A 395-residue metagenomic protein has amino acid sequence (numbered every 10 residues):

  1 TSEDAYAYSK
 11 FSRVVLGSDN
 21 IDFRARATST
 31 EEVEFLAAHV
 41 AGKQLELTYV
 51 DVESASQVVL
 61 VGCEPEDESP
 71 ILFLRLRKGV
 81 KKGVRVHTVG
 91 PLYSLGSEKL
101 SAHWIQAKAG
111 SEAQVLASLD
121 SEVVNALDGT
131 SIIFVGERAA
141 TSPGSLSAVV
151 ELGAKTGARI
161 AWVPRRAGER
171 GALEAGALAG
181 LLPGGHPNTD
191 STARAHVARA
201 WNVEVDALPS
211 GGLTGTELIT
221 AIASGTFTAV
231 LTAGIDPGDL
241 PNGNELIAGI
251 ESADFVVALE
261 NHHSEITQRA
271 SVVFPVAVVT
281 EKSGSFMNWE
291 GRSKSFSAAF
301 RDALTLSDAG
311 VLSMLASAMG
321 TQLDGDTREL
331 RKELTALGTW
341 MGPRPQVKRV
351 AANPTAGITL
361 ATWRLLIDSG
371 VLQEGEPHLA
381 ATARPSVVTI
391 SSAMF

Functional and structural regions predicted by a protein language model:
T1, C63-E64, E137-A139, I235-D236: Residue-level signal for short, function-critical loop segments
T1-T48, G153-L178, H186, A193 (+2 more regions): Anionic-ligand anchoring segments at beta-strand to alpha-helix junctions in alpha/beta enzyme folds, i.e., glycine
S9, A27, L47, S54-L60 (+5 more regions): A cross-kingdom feature strongest in bacterial/archaeal respiratory oxidoreductases
G17-A25, H87-V89, Q106-A107, I133-V135 (+4 more regions): General beta-strand structural signal in soluble alpha/beta enzymes
T28-E31, D51-V52, A109-L116, A167-R170 (+2 more regions): A short acidic, often aromatic-flanked loop/helix-cap motif at beta-alpha or helix-coil junctions that lines enzyme
V33-V40, L100-A113, V273-V279: Short beta-strand elements at the ligand-binding edges of bilobed clamshell
E34-L47, S111-E122, L208-I219: A short, well-structured beta->alpha microelement
V52-E53, Q57, E66, F73 (+6 more regions): Long, well-ordered, tryptophan-enriched scaffold segments
